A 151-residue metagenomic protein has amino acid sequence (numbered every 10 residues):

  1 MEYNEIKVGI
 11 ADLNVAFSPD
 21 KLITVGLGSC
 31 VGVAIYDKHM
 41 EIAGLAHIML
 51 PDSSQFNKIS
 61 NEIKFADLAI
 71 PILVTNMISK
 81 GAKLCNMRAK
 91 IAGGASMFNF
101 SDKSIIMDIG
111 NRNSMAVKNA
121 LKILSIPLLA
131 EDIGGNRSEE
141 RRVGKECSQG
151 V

Functional and structural regions predicted by a protein language model:
M1-I6, S54, S60-A89, N99-I133: Alpha/propeptide regions of enzymes that mature by internal proteolysis
I6-I23, H39: Phosphate-centric recognition/catalysis
K21, G32-A34, I42-G44, R88-K90 (+2 more regions): Structural motif
I23-K80: Conserved mixed alpha/beta catalytic, RNA-binding, or beta-rich assembly cores of soluble enzyme, regulatory
A92-G94: Short loop/turn motifs enriched for small/polar and acidic residues
I133-E139: Small/polar glycine-rich anion-binding or flexible loop at a beta-alpha turn
R141-V151: Single conserved hydrophobic/aromatic residue that forms the stacking wall/gate of nucleotide- or nucleobase-binding
